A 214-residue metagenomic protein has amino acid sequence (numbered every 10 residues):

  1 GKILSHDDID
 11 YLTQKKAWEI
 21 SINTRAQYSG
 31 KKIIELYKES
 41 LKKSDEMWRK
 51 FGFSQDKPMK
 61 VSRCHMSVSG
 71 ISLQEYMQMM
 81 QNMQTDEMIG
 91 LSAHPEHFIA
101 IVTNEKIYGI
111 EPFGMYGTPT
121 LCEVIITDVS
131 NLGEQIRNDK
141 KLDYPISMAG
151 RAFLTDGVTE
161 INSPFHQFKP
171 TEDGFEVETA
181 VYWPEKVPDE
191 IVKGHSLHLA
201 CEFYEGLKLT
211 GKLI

Functional and structural regions predicted by a protein language model:
G1-T24, I146-Y204: Beta-strand/loop substructures that line and gate deep hydrophobic ligand-binding cavities in soluble
L4, D8-E105: Hydrophobic ligand-binding cavity/cleft-lining segments
M66, C122-D128, N162-P170: Hydrophobic/aromatic beta-strand elements that line small-molecule binding cavities or substrate pockets in beta-rich
G70-S72, G114, E172, W183: Short, flexible loop/turn elements at secondary-structure junctions
M79, E123-I125, E190-G194: Surface-exposed beta-strand edges and their flanking turn/coil or helix-capping segments
T85-M88, H94-D156: Glycine-rich portal/gate segments that line the openings of hydrophobic small-molecule binding cavities
S92-H97, I101, L199-Y204, L209: Flexible "cap/lid" subdomain of the alpha/beta-hydrolase fold that forms the substrate-access gate
T210-I214: Short, highly charged C-terminal tails/helix-capping segments
